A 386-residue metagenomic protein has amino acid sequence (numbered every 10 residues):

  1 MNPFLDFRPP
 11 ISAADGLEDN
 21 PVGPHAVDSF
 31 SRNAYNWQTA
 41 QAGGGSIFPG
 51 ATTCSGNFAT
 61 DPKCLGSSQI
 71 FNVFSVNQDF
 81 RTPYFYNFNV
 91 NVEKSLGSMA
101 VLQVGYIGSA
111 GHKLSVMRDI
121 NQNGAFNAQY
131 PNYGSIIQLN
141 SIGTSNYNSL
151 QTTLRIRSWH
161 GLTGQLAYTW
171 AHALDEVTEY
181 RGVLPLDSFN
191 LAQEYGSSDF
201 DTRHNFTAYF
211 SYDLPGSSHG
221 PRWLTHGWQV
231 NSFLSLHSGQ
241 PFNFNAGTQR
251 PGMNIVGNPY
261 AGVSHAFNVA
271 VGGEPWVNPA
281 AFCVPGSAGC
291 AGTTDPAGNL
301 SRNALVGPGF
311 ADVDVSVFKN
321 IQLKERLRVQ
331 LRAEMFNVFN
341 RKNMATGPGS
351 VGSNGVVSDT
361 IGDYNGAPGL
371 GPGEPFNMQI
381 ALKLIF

Functional and structural regions predicted by a protein language model:
M1-N33, T39, H112-I120, N231-Q240: Surface-exposed extracellular loop regions of Gram-negative outer-membrane beta-barrel proteins, predominantly
G23-P49, G56, L65: Core nucleotidyl-transferase/polymerase catalytic module
G45-F386: Short, solvent-exposed micro-motifs at the edges of structured domains
